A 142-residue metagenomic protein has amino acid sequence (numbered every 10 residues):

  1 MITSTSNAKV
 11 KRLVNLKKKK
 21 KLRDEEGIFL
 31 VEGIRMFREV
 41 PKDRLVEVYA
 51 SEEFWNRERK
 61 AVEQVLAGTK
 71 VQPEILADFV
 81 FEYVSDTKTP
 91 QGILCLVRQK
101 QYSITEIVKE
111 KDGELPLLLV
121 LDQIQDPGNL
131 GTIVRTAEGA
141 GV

Functional and structural regions predicted by a protein language model:
M1-P90: N-terminal positively charged helical leader segments and presequences
K20, E53, K100, I124-Q125: Short, glycine/serine-rich, charged loops/turns that create anion-binding and catalytic segments at active sites
V31-E32, S51, L96-R98, D122: Short beta-strand segments
R35, L94, L130-I133: Gly/Ser/Thr-rich beta-alpha loop segments that engage phosphate groups in nucleotides
K42, A67-G68, E106-V142: RNA substrate-binding interface of SAM-dependent RNA methyltransferases
D86-K88, G92-I93, V97-E114: Acidic/glycine-rich phosphate/pyrophosphate-binding loops and surrounding catalytic core that coordinate Mg2+
